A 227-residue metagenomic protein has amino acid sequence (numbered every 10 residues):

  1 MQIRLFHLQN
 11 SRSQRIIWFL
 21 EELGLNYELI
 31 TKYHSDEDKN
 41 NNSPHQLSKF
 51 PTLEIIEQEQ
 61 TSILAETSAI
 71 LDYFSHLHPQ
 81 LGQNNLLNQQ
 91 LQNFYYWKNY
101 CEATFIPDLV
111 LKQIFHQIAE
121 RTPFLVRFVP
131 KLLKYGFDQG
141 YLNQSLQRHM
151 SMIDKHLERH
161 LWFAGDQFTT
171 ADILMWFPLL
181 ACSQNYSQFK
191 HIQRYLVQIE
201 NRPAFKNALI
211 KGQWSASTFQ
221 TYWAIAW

Functional and structural regions predicted by a protein language model:
M1-L133, A226: GST-like domain detector, emphasizing the conserved glutathione-binding G-site in the N-terminal thioredoxin-like
L20, A204-F205: Short beta-strand edge/turn micro-motifs at domain boundaries
Y33-D36, A171, Q213-W214: Conserved beta-strand edge residues that scaffold enzyme active sites
A69, H191, A204: Residue-level recognition of oxygen-bearing side chains
C101-N201: GST-like fold's C-terminal all-alpha helical module
E200, K206-L209: Extended hydrophobic/aromatic segments used for targeting, binding, or gating
A208-W227: Terminal-tail/helix-coil boundary detector
